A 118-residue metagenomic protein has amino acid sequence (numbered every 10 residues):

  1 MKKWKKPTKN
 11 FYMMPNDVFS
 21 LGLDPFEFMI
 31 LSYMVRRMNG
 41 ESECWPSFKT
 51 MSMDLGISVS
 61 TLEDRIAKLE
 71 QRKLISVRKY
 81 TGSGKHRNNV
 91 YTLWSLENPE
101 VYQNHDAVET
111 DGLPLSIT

Functional and structural regions predicted by a protein language model:
M1-T118: Electropositive, intrinsically flexible nucleic-acid-contacting patches
